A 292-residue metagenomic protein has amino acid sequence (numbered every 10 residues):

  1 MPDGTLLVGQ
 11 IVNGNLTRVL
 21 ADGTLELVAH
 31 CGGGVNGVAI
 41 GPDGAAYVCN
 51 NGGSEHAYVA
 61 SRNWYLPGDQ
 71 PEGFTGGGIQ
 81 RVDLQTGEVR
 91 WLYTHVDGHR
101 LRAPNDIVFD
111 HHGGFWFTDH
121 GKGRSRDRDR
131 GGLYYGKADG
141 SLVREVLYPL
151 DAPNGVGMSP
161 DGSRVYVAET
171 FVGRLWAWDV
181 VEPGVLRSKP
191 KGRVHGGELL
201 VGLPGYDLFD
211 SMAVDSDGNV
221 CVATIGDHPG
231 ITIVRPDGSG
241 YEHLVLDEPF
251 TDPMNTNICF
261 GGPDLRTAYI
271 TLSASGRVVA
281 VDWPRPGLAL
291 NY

Functional and structural regions predicted by a protein language model:
M1-Y292: Sequence-structural signature of mature extracellular/luminal beta-sheet repeat domains, prominently beta-propellers
